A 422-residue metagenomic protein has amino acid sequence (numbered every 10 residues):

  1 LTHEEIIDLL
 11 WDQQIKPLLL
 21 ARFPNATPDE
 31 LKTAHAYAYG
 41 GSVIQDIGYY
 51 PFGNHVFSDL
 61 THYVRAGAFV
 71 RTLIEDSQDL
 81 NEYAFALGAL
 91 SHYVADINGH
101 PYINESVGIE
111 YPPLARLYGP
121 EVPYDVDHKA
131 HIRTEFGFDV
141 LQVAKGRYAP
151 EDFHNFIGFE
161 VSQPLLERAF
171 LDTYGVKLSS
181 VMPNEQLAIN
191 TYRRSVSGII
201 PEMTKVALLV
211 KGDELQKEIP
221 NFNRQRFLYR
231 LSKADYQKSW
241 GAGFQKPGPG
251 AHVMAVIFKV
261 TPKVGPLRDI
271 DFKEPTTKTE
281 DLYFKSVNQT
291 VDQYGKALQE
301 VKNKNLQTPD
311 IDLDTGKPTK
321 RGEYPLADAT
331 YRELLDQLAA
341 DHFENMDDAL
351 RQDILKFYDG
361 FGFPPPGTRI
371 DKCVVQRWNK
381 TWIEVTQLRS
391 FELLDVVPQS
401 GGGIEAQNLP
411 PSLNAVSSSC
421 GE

Functional and structural regions predicted by a protein language model:
L1-A84, I97-S179, L209-D213, N223-E422: N-terminal, motif-rich segments that launch catalysis or mediate targeting to/interaction with membranes, typified by
A89, Y93-I97: Catalytic glutamate of the conserved HExxH
Y93, Q186-N190: A short structural micro-motif
S179-L187: Short, surface-exposed recognition loops or helix-turn segments adjacent to catalytic cores
I189-I199: Eukaryote-specific, cytoplasm-facing alpha-helical/coiled-coil scaffolding segments in long proteins
P201-V210: Domain-length functional cores that host ligand/cofactor binding and catalytic or interaction surfaces in mature
